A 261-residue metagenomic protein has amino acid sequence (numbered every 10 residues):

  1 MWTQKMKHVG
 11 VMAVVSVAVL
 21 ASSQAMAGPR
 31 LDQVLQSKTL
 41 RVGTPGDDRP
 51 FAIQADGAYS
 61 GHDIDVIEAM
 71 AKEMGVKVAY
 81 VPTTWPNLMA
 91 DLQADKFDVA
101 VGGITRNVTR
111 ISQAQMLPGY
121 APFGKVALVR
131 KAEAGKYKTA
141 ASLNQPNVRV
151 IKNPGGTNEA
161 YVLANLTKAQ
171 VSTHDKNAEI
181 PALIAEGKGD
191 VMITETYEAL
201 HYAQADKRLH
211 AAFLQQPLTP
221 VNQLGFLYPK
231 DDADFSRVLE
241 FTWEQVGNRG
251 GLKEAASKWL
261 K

Functional and structural regions predicted by a protein language model:
S22-S23: N-terminal signal peptide c-region/cleavage motif recognized by signal peptidases
A27-G103, S112: Extracytoplasmic small-molecule ligand-binding "clamshell" domains of the periplasmic binding protein/Venus flytrap
P29, T157-V171, A211-L214, W243-K261: Ligand-binding clefts/hinges and TM-proximal coupling segments of bilobed small-molecule sensing domains
G46, P122-V126, T196, A203-E244 (+1 more regions): Periplasmic-binding protein-like
K72, V81-P82, P86-V99, S112-Q115 (+3 more regions): Short helices/loops that flank or line small-molecule/ion binding pockets
K77-T84, K152-N153, A169-N177, Q216: Short beta-strand-to-loop elements that line the ligand-binding cleft of bilobed periplasmic-binding protein-like
N87, G103-S112, Y161-A164, A185 (+1 more regions): A ligand-binding cleft/hinge motif common to bilobed small-molecule-binding domains
K131-V148: Flexible hinge/capping segments at coil-to-helix
